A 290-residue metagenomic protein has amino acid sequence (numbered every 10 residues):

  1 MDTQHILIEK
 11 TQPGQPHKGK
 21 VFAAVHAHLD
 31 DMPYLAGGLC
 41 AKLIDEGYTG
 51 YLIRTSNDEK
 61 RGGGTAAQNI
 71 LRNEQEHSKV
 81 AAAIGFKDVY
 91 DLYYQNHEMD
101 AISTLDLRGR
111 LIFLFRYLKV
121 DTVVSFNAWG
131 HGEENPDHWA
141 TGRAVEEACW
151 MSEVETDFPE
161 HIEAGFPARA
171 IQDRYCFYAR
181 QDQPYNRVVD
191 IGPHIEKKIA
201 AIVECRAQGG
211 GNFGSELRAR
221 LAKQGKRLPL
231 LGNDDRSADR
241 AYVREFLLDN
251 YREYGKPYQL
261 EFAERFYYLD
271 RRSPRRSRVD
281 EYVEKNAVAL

Functional and structural regions predicted by a protein language model:
M1-L118: Active-site rim/loop-helix segments in enzyme catalytic domains that contact anionic ligands
D2-E9, P13-K18, V154-P167, Q181-L290: C-terminal accessory domains and tails appended to enzymatic cores
H26-H28, N135-H138, C205: Histidine-centered active-site/metal-ligand motif
K42, A144, A148, A201: Hydrophobic/aromatic ligand-binding patch that stacks against planar heteroaromatic rings of cofactors or nucleotides
Y51, S78-V80, K87-F177: Internal alpha/beta domain cores that form substrate/cofactor-binding pockets in large enzymes and binding proteins
D58-E59, G130, R180-D182, H194: Short, solvent-exposed loop/turn segments at secondary-structure junctions
R61-G64, M99-A101, H131-E134, P184-R187: A generic structural signal for short coil/turn motifs at secondary-structure boundaries
A67-L71, W139, G192: Short, conserved loop/turn and helix-capping segments at secondary-structure boundaries that abut family-defining
